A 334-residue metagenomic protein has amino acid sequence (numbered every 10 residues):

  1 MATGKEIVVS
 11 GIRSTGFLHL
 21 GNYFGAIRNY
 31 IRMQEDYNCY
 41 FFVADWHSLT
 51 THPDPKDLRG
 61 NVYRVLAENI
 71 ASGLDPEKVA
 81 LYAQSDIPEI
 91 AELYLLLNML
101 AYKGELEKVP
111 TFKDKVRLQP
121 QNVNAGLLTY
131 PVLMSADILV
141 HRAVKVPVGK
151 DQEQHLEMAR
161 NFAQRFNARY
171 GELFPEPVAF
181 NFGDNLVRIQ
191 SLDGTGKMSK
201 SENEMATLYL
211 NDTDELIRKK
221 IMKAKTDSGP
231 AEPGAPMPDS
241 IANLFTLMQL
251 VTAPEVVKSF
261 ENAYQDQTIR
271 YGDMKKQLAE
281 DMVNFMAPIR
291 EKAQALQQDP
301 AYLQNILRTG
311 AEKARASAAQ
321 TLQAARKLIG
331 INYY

Functional and structural regions predicted by a protein language model:
A2-A136, Q294: N-terminal Rossmann-like or analogous alpha/beta NTP/dinucleotide-binding catalytic cores that position adenine
T15, A143, N203-M205: Short, solvent-exposed beta-strand edge segments and adjacent coil->beta transition regions
N22, Q154, R160-Y334: Conserved nucleotide- and phosphate/pyrophosphate-binding catalytic cores in adenylate/nucleotidyl-handling enzymes
W46, S135-L139, G194, A253: Short connector loops/turns at beta-strand edges and beta->alpha or beta->beta junctions
K103-E107, V140-P147, T252-F260, R290: Short helix-capping/linker segments at secondary-structure and domain boundaries
D114-F166, Y170, Q190: Internal, conserved structured core segments that host functional sites
